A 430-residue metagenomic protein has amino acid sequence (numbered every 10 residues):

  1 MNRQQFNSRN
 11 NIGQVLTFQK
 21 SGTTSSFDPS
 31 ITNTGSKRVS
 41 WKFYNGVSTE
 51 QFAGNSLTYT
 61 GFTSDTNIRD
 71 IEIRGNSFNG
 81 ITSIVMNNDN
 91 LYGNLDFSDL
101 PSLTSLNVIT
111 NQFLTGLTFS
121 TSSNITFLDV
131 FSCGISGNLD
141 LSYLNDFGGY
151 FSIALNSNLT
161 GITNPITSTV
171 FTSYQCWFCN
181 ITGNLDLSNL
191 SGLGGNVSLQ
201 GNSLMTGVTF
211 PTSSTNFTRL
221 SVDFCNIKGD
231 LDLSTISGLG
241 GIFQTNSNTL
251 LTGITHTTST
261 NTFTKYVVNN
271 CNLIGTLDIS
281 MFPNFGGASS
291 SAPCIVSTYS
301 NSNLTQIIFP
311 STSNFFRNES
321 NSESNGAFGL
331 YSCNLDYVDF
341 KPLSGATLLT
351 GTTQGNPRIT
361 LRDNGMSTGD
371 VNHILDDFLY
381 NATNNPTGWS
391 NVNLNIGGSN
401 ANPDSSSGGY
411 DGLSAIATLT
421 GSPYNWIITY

Functional and structural regions predicted by a protein language model:
M1-N2, G253, N303: Intrinsic low-complexity/disordered segments
M1-P101, Q112, S123, G134 (+11 more regions): N-terminal capping/linker segments that flank leucine-rich repeat
M86-N90, N107-F113, N124, D129-I135 (+13 more regions): Concave beta-strand-loop units of leucine-rich repeat
N94-L95, G116-L117, N138-L139, F147 (+11 more regions): Canonical leucine-rich repeat
T118-N124, L159, T163-V170, T209-T215 (+3 more regions): Intrinsically disordered, low-complexity repeat segments enriched in small/polar residues
